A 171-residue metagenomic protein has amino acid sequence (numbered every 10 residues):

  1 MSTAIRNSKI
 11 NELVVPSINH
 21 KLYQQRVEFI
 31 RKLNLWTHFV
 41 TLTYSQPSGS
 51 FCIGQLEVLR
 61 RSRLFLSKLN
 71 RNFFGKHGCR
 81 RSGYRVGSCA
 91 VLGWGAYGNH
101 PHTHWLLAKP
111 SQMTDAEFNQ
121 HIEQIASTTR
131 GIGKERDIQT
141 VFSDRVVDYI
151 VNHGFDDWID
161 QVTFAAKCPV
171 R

Functional and structural regions predicted by a protein language model:
M1-P101, K109-R171: Right-hand nucleic-acid polymerase module
